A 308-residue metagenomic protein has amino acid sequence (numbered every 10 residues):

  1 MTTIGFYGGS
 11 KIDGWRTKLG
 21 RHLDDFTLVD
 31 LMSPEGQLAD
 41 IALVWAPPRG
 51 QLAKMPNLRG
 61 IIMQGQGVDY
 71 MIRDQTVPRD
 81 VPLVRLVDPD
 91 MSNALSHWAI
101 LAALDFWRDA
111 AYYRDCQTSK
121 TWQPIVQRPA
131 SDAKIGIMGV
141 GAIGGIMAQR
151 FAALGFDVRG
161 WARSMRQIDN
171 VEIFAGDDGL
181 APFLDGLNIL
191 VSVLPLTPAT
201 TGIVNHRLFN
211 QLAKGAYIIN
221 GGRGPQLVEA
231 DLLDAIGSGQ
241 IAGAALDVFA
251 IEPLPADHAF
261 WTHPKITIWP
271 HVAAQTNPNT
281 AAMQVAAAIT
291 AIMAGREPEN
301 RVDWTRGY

Functional and structural regions predicted by a protein language model:
M1-I41: N-terminal glycine-/charge-rich "phosphate-binding" loop or analogous flexible N-terminal tail
T27-L38, R49-L52, V171-G186: Short acidic low-complexity segments
D40-R114: Phosphate/diphosphate ligand-binding glycine-rich loop within oxidoreductases
W98, A102-V126, N279-T280, V285-A287 (+1 more regions): A charged, well-structured terminal subsegment
Y113-I146: Glycine-rich NAD(P)-binding loop of Rossmann-like domains
L154-N170: NAD(P)-binding Rossmann-fold cofactor-contacting core
M165-A259: Rossmann-like adenosine-cofactor binding region
G215, G221-Y308: Rossmann-like dinucleotide-binding domain for NAD(H)/NADP(H)
